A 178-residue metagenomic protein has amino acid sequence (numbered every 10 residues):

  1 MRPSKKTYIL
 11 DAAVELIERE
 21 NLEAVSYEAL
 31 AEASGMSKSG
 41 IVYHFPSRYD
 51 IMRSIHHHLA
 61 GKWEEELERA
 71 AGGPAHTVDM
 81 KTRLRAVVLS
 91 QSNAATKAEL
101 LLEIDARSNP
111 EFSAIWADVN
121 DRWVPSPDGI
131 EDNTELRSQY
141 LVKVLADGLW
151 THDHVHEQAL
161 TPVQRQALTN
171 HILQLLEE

Functional and structural regions predicted by a protein language model:
Y8, L16-D50, S54: Helix-turn-helix
M52-L59, E66: Alpha-helical DNA-contacting segments of helix-turn-helix folds
G61-L100: Hydrophobic alpha-helical connector segments
L84-Q91, A98-W123: Helix-turn-helix/homeodomain-like alpha-helical modules used for DNA recognition and transcription-factor dimerization
P110-A117, D121-E178: Hydrophobic/aromatic-rich alpha-helical bundle segments in the mid-to-C-terminal region
